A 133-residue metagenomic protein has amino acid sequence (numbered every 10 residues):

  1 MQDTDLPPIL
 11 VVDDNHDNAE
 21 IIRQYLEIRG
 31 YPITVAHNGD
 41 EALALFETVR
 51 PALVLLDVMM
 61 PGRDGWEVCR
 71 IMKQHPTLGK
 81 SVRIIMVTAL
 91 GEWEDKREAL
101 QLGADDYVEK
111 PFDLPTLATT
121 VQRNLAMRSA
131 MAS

Functional and structural regions predicted by a protein language model:
E20-I28: Charged docking surfaces used in two-component/phosphorelay signaling
R23, E67, K80, G91-D106: Alpha4 helix (beta4-alpha4-beta5 surface) of REC/receiver domains from two-component response regulators
G30-H37, L45: Short hydrophobic/Thr-rich beta-strand motif most characteristic of the beta2 strand and flanking loop of CheY-like
H37-E41, A52, D64-R70: Acidic catalytic/metal-coordinating carboxylates
A44, W66-G79: Short amphipathic alpha-helix used as the core "switch/output" element in two-component signaling
M60: Receiver (REC) domain active-site loop signature in two-component systems and cognate sites in sensor histidine kinases
F112-V121: C-terminal output helix
